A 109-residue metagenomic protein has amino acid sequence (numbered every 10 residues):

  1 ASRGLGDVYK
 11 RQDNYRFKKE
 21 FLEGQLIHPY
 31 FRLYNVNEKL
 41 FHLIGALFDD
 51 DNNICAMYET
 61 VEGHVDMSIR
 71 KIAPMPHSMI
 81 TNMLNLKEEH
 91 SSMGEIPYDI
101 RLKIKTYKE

Functional and structural regions predicted by a protein language model:
A1-Y9: Single conserved hydrophobic/aromatic residue that forms the stacking wall/gate of nucleotide- or nucleobase-binding
R11-F17, P29-Y30: Short structured motifs
L22-L26, Y34-E109: HotDog/MaoC-like acyl-thioester-processing domains
